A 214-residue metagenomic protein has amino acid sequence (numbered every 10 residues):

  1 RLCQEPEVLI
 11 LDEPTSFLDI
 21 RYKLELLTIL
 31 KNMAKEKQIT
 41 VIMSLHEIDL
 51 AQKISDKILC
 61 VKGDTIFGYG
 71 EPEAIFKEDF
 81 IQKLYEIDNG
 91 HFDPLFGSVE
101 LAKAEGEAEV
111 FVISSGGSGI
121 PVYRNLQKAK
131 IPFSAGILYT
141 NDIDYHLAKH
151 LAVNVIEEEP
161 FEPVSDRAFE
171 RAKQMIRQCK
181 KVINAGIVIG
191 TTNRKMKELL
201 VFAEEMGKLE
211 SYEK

Functional and structural regions predicted by a protein language model:
C3-E7: A short, proline-enriched helix->beta-strand linker immediately N-terminal to the Walker B motif in ABC-type P-loop
L9-E13: Catalytic Walker B motif of ABC-type/P-loop ATPase nucleotide-binding domains
I20-Y22: Helix N-cap at the start of a conserved alpha-helix in ABC-type nucleotide-binding domains
L24-K37: Helical segment within the ABC ATPase nucleotide-binding domain
L45-H46: H-loop/switch region of ABC-family ATPase nucleotide-binding domains
A51-K53: A short, surface-exposed alpha-helical micro-motif characterized by mixed small hydrophobic and charged/polar residues
L59, G63-A74: Conserved switch/coupling elements of ABC/ABC-like ATPase nucleotide-binding domains
E86-S165, N184-A185, G190-R194, L209-K214: ABC ATPase nucleotide-binding domains
